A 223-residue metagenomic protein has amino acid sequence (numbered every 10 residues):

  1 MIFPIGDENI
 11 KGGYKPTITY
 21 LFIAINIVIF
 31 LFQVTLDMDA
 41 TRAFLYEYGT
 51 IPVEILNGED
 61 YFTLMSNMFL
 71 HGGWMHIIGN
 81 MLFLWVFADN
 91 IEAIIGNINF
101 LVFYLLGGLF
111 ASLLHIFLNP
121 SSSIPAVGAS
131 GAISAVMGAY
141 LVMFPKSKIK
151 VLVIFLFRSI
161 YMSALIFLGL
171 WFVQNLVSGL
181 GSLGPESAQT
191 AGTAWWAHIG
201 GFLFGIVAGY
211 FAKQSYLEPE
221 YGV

Functional and structural regions predicted by a protein language model:
M1-V223: A detector for small-residue-rich transmembrane helices and their helix-helix packing motifs
